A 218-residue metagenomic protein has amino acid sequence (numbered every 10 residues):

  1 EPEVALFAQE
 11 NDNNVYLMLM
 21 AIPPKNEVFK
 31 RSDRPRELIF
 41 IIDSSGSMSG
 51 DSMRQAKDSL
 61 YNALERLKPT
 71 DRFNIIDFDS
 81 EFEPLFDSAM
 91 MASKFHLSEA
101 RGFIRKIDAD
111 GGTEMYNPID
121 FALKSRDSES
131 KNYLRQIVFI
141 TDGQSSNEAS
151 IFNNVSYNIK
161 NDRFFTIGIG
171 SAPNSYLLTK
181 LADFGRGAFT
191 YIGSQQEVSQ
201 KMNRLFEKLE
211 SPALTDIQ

Functional and structural regions predicted by a protein language model:
E1-Q218: Exposed acidic/Ser/Thr-rich ligand/metal-binding surfaces
